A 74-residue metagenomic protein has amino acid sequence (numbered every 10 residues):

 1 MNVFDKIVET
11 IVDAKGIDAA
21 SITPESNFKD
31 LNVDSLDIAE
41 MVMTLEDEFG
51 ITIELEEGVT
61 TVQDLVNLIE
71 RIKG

Functional and structural regions predicted by a protein language model:
M1-L31, V42, E48, T52-G74: Phosphopantetheine-dependent thiolation modules in NRPS/PKS and related acyl-activating systems
S35-M43: Amphipathic alpha-helical interaction surfaces in cytosolic regulatory modules
